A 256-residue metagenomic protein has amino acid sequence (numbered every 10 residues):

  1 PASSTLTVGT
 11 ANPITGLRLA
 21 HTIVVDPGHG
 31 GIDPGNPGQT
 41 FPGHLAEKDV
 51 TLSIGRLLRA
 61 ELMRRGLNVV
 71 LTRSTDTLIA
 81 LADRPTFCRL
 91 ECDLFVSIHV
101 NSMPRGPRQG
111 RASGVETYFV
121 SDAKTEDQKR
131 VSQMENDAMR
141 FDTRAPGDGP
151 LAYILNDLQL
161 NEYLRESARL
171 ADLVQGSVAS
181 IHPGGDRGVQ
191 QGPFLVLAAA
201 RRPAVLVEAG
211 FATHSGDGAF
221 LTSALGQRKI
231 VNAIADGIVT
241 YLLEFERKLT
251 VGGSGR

Functional and structural regions predicted by a protein language model:
P1-R256: Catalytic-site microenvironment of enzymes that process N-acetyl-hexosamine-containing cell-wall polysaccharides
